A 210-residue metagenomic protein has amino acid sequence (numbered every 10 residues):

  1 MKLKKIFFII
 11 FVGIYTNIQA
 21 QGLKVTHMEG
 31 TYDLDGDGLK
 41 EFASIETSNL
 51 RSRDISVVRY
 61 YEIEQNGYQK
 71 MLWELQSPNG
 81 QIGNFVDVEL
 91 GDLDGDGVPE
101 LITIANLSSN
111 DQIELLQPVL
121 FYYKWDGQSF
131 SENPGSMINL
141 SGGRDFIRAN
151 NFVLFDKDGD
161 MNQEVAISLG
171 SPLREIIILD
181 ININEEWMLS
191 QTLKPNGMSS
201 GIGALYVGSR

Functional and structural regions predicted by a protein language model:
M1-L23: Bacterial Sec-dependent N-terminal signal peptides
A20-R210: Beta-propeller-forming repeat regions
